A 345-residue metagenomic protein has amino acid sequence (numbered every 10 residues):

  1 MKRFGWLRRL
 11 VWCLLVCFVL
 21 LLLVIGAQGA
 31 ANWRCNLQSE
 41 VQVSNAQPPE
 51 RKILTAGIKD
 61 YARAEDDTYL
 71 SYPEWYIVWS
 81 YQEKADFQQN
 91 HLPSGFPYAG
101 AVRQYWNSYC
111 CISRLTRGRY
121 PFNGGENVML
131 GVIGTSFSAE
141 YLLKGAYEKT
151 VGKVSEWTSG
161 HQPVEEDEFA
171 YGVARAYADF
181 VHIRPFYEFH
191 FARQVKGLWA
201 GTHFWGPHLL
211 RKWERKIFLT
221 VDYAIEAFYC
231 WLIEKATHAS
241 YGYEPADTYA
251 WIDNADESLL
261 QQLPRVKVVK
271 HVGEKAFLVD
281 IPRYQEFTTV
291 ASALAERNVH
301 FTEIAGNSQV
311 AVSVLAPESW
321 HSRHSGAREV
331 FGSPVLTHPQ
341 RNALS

Functional and structural regions predicted by a protein language model:
M1-G5, I25, A46-R51: Peripheral, non-catalytic segments of secretory and membrane proteins
K2-L20: N-terminal Sec-pathway targeting helices
C13, C17, C35, C110-C111 (+1 more regions): Generic recognition of cysteine residues
F18-L21, I25-W33: Alpha-helical transmembrane segments and their membrane-interface boundaries that form or gate the permeation pathway
G29-P185: Long, solvent-exposed N-terminal ectodomains/accessory regions that are displayed to the extracellular/lumenal milieu
R184-P245: Long amphipathic alpha-helical scaffold segments
A239-S345: A conserved regulatory-domain signal marking ACT and ACT-like small-molecule sensing domains and adjacent regulatory
